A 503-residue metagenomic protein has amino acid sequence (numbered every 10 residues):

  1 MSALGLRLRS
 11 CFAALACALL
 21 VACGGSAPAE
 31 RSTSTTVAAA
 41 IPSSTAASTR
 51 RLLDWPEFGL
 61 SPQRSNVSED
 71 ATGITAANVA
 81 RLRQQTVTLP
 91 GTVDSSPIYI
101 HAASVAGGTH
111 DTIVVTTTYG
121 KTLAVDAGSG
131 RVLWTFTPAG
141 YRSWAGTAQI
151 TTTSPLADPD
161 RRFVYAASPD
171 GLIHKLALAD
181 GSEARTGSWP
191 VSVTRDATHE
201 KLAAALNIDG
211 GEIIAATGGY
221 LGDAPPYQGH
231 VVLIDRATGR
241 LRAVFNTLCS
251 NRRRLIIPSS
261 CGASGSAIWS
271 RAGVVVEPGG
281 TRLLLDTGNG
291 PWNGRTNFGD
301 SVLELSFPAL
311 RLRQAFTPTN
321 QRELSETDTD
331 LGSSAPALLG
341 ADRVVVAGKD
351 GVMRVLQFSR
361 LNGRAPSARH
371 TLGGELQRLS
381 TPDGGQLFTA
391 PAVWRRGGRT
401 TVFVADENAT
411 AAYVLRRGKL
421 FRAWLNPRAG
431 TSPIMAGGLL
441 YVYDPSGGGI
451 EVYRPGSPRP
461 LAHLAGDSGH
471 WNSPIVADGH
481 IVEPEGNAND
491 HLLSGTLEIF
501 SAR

Functional and structural regions predicted by a protein language model:
L20-A22: C-terminal motif of bacterial Sec signal peptides marking the signal peptidase cleavage site
R50-L82, I98: Blade/loop signatures of beta-propeller domains
G91-Y99, H110, T118-R161: Blade-loop segments of beta-propeller domains
P138-G222, Q228, R242-W269: Asp-box/WD-like beta-propeller blade repeats and closely related beta-sheet repeat scaffolds
K175, Y227-G239, F298-A309, L497-A502: Beta-propeller blade signature
E323-L324, G373-F388, L425-S432, R459-A477: Conserved blade-ending motifs and adjacent loop-strand segments that build the rim/top face of beta-propeller domains
R343, V352, Q386-S457: Loop/turn-rich, solvent-exposed surfaces of beta-rich toroidal or solenoidal domains
G469-R503: Blade-level signature of beta-propeller repeat domains, shared across WD40, Kelch, NHL, RCC1 and BNR/Asp-box propellers
